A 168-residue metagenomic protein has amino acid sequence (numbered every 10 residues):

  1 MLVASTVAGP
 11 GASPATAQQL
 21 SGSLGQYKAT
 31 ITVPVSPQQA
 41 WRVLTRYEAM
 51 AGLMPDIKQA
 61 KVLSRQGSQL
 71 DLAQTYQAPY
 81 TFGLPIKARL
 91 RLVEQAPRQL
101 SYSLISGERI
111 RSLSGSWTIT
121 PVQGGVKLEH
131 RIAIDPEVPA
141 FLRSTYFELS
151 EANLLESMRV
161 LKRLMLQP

Functional and structural regions predicted by a protein language model:
M1-V3: Sec-dependent N-terminal signal peptides
V7-G67, E156, R163: Hydrophobic ligand-binding cavity/cleft-lining segments
Q26-K28, L84-R89, R111-S116: Short, surface-exposed coil-to-beta transition loops
V33, Y76, I132-I134: Hydrophobic beta-strand positions in extracellular immunoglobulin-like domains
S36, R65-G67, P97, V122-G125: Short strand-connecting beta-turns/loops that link adjacent beta-strands
K61-E108, E156-P168: Glycine-rich portal/gate segments that line the openings of hydrophobic small-molecule binding cavities
L104-A152, E156: Beta-strand/loop substructures that line and gate deep hydrophobic ligand-binding cavities in soluble
